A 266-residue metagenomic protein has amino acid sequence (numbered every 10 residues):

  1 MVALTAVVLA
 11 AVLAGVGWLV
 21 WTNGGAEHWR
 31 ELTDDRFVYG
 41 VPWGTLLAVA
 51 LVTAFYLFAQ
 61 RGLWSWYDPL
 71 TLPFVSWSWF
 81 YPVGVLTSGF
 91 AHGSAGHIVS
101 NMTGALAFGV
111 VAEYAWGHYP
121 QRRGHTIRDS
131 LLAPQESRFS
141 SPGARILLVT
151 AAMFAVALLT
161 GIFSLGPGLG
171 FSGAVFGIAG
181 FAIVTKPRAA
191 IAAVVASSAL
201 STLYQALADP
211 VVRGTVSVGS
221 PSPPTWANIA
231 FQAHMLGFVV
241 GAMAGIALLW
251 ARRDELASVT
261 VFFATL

Functional and structural regions predicted by a protein language model:
V2-L266: A detector for small-residue-rich transmembrane helices and their helix-helix packing motifs
